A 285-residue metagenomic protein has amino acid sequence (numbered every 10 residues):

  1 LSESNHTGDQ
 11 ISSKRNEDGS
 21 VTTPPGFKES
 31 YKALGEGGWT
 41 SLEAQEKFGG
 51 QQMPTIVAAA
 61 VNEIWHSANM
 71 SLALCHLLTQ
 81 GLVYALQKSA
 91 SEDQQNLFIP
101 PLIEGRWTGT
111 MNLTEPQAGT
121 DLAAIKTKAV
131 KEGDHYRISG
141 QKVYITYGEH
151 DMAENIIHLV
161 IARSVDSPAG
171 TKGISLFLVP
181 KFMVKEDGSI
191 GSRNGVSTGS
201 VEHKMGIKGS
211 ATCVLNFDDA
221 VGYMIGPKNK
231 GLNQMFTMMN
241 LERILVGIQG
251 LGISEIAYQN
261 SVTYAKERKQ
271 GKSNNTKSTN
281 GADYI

Functional and structural regions predicted by a protein language model:
L1-L77, D93, L97, P101 (+1 more regions): Amphipathic, small/basic residue-rich leader segments at the start of a protein or domain
H6-Q10, L78-T79, A90-D134: Internal maturation/activation junctions in enzymes
D9-N16, T40-K47, N62-A68, L78-Q87 (+6 more regions): Glycine- and acidic
E17-K32, W39-A44, T110-E132, R137 (+1 more regions): Flexible, glycine/threonine-enriched loop-and-boundary segments that flank and lead into catalytic domains of large
Q117-T120, E149-D151, P168, K204-S210: Short Gly/Pro-enriched turn/cap motifs at secondary-structure boundaries
H135-R193: A short core secondary-structure module
Y144, M183-G199, K204, A211-E242 (+1 more regions): A glycine-rich, basic-preceded beta-loop-alpha segment at the flavin cofactor/substrate interface of flavin-utilizing
